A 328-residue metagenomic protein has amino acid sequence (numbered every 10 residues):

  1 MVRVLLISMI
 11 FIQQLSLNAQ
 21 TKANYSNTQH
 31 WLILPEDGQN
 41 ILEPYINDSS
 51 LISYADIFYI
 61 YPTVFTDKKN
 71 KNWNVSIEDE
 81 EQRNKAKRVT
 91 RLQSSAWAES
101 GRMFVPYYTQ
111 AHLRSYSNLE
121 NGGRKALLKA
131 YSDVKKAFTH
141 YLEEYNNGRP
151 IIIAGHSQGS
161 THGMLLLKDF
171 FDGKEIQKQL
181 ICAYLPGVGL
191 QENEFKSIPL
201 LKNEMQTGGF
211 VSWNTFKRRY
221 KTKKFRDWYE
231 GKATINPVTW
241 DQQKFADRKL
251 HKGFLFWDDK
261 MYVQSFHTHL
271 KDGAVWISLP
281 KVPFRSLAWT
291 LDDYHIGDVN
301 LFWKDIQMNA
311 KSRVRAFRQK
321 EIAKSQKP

Functional and structural regions predicted by a protein language model:
M1-Q20: Bacterial Sec-dependent N-terminal signal peptides
A19-D48, R83: Basic, amphipathic N-terminal segments that precede the first structured/catalytic domain
Q39-D56, R91-W97: Short amphipathic alpha-helices and their capping/turn segments at secondary-structure boundaries
S53-A55, E99-M103, N147-P150, Q177-I181: Loop/turn elements at helix/coil->beta-strand transitions in domains of secreted/extracellular proteins
D56-I60, F104-Y107, I152, C182-L185 (+1 more regions): Structural recognition of the beta-strand scaffold that forms the well-ordered cores of secreted hydrolase catalytic
I60-R149, P283-N300, Q307-K327: Active-site catalytic motif of lipid deacylating hydrolases and related acyltransferases
A130, K135-N147, D169-A316, K320-S325: Surface cap/lid and interfacial helix-loop subdomains adjacent to catalytic sites that gate substrate access
G155-G159, G163: Gly/Ala-rich beta-loop-alpha elbow adjacent to hydrolase catalytic centers
